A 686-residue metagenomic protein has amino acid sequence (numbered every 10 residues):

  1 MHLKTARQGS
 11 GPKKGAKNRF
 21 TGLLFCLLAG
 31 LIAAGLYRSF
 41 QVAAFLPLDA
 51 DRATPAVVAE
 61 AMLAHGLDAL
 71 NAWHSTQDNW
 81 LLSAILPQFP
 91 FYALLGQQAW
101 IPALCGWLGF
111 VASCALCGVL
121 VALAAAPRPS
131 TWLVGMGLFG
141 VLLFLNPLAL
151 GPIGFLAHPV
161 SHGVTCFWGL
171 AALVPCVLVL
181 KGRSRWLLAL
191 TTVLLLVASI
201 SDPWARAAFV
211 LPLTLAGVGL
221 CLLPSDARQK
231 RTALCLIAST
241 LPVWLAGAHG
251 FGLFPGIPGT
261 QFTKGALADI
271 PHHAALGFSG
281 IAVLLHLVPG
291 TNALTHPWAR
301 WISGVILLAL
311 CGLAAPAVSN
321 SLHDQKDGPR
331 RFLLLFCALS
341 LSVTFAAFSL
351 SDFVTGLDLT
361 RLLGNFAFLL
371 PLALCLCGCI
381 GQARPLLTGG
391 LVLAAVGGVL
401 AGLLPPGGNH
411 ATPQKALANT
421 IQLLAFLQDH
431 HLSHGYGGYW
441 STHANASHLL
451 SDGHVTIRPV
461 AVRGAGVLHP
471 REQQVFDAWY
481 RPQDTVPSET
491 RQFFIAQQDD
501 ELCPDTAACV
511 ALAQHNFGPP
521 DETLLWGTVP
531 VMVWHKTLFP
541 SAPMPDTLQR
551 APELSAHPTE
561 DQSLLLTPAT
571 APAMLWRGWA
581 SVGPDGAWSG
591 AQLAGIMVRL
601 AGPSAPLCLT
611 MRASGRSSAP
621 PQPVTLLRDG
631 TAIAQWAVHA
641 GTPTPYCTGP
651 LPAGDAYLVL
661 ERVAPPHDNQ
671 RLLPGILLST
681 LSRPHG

Functional and structural regions predicted by a protein language model:
T21-A29, R185, A189-V193, I237-L241 (+3 more regions): Signature aromatic-anchored transmembrane alpha helix within multi-pass, membrane-resident enzymes that catalyze glycan
C26-A33, L104-T131, A171-V174, G312-A315: Transmembrane-helix motifs of polytopic, lipid-linked glycan transferases
Q41-A50, L63-F89: Membrane-proximal lumenal/periplasmic loop motifs of glycosylation machinery
L67, L86-L108, S113, A125-P127 (+1 more regions): Juxtamembrane segments of multi-pass membrane glycosylation machinery that transfer sugars from lipid-linked donors
A115, G217-S225, P297-G328: Hydrophobic, aromatic-rich transmembrane alpha-helices and their immediate juxtamembrane boundary segments
R128-V177, L357-L370, Y439-S441: Membrane-interface micro-motifs in multi-pass membrane enzymes
V160-W168, A207, W298-G312, P329-Q382: Hydrophobic/aromatic-rich transmembrane helices and adjacent perimembrane loops
H430-L468: Short periplasmic/luminal acceptor-recognition loop of GT-C membrane glycosyltransferases, typified by
